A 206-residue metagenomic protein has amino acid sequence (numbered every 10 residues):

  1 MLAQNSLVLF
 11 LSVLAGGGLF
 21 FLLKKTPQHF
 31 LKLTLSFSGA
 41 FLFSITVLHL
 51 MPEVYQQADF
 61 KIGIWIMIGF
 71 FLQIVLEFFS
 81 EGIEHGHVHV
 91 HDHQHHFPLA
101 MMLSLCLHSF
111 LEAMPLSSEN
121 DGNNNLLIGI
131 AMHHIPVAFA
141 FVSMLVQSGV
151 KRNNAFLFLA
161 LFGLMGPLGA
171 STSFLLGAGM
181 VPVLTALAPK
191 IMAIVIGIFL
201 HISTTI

Functional and structural regions predicted by a protein language model:
M1-I206: Intrinsically disordered, metal-sensing/regulatory segments
